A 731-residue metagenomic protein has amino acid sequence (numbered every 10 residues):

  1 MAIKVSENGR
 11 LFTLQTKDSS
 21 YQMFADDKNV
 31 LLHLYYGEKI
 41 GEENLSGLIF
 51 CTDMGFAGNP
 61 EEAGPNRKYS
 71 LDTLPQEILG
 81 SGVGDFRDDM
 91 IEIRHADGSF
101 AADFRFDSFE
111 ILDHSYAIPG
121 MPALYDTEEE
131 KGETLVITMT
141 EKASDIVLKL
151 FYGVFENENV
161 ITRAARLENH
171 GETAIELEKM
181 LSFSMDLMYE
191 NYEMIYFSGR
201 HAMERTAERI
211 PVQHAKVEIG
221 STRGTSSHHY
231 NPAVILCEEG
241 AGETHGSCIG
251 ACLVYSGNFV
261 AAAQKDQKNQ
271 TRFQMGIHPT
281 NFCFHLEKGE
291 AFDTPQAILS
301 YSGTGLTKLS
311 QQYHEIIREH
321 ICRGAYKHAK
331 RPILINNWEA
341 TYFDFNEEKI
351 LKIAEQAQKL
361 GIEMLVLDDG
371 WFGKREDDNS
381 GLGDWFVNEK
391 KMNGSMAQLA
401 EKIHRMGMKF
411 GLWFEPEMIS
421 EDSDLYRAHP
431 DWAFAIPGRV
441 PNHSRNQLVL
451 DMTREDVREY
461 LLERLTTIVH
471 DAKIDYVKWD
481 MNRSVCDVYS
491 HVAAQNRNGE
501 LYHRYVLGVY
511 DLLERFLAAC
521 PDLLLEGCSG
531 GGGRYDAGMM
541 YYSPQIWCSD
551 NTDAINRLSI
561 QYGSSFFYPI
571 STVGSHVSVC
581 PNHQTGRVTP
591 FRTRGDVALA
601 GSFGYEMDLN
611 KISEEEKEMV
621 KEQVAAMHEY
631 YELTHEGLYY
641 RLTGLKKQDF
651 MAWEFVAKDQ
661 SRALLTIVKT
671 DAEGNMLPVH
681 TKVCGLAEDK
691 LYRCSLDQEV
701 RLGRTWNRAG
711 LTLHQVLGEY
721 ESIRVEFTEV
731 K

Functional and structural regions predicted by a protein language model:
V5, R10-Y21, V30-Q264, T280 (+1 more regions): Polysaccharide-binding surfaces and accessory modules of carbohydrate-active proteins
D18, A165, G289, I335 (+5 more regions): Conserved, mostly hydrophobic/aromatic
S70-P75, G80-S115, E243-G257, S300-A325 (+4 more regions): Glycine-rich, aromatic-flanked loop segments that form ligand/cofactor-binding clefts across common enzyme folds
F100-F106, F284-G303, Y720-T728: Short Pro-Gly-centered flexible turn/kink motifs
E243, G644-A687: Carbohydrate-binding surface patches
Y326-E463, Y476: Aromatic-lined carbohydrate-binding/catalytic grooves of carbohydrate-active enzymes
N393-S395, R427-H429, A433-P590, S602 (+2 more regions): Active-site neighborhood of glycoside hydrolase catalytic domains
D671-K731: C-terminal beta-sandwich/jelly-roll accessory domains of carbohydrate-active enzymes
